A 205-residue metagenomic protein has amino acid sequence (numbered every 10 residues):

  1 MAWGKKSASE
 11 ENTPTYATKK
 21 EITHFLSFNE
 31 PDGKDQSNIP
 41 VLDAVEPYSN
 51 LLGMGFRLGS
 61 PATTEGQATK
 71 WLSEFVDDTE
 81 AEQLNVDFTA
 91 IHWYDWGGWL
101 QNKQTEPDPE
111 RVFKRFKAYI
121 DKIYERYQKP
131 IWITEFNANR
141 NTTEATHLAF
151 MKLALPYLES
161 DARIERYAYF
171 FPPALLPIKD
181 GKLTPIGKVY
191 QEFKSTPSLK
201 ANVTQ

Functional and structural regions predicted by a protein language model:
M1, A17, K122-E125, L153 (+1 more regions): Aromatic-rich peripheral "rim/lid" segments of glycoside hydrolase catalytic domains that contact and position glycan
M1-G97, K114, A145-T146: Substrate-binding cleft of extracellular glycoside hydrolase catalytic domains
E11, Q101-N102, S198-A201: Amphipathic alpha-helical interaction segments
S27, T143-P156, R166: Active-site-proximal helices and loops of the catalytic beta/alpha 8
N29, S73-K114, I120-K122, R126-A138 (+2 more regions): Aromatic- and acid-rich polysaccharide-binding/catalytic face of secreted or lumenal carbohydrate-active enzymes
Q36-D43, Q104-R115, T142-F150, G181-P185: Alpha-helix N-cap and loop-to-helix initiation/capping positions
V45-S49, A118-D121, A149-K152, P156: Solvent-exposed, polar/charged alpha-helical surfaces in well-ordered, non-transmembrane soluble domains, broadly
